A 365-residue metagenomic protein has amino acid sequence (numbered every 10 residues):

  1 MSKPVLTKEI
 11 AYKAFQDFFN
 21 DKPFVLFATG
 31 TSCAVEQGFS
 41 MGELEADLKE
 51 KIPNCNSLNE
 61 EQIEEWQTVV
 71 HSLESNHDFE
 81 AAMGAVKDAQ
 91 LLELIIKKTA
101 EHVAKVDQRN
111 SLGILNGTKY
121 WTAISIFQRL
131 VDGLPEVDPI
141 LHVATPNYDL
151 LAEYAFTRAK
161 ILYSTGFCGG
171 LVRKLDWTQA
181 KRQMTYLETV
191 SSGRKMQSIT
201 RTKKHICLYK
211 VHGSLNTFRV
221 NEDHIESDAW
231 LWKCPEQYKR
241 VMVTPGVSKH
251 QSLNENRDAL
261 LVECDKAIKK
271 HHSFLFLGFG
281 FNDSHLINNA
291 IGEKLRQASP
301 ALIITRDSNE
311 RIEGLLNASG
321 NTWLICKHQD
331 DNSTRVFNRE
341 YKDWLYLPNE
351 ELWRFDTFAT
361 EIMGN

Functional and structural regions predicted by a protein language model:
M1-T165, F218: Gly/serine-rich nucleotide phosphate-binding loop at the start of the catalytic core of nucleotide/ADP-ribose-handling
M1-V25, T31-V35, H250-Q251, E255-N365: SIR2/sirtuin-family catalytic core signature
L6-I10, Y120-Q128, T185-K195, S252-E263: A Trp-anchored, charged/polar loop motif used as the substrate-binding/catalytic surface of acyl/ester-handling
C55-N59, G170-T185, L302-G314: Short, flexible loop segments at boundaries between secondary-structure elements
Q67-A81, D88, L134-R240: Extended, H/D-rich, highly charged conserved domains that either
K97-D107, G166-F167, R201, E226-C234 (+1 more regions): Short low-complexity stretches enriched in small and charged residues
G113-K119, G246-L253, F274: Surface-exposed cleft-lining segments at the edges of enzyme active sites
V220-K269: Acidic, metal/cofactor-coordinating or nucleic-acid-engaging core segments within structured domains
